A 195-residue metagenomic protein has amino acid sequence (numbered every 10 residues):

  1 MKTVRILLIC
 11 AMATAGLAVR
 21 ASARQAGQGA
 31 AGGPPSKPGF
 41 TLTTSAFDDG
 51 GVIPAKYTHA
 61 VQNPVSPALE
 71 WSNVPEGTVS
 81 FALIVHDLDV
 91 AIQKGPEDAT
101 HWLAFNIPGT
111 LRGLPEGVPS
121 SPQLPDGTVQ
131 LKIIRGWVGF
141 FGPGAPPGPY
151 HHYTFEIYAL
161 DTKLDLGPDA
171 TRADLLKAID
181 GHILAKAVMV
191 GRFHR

Functional and structural regions predicted by a protein language model:
M1-R5: Positively charged n-region of N-terminal signal peptides that target proteins for export
L7-G16: Bacterial N-terminal signal peptides
R20-R195: N-terminus-centered regions that define maturation/targeting leaders and the start of the first functional domain
